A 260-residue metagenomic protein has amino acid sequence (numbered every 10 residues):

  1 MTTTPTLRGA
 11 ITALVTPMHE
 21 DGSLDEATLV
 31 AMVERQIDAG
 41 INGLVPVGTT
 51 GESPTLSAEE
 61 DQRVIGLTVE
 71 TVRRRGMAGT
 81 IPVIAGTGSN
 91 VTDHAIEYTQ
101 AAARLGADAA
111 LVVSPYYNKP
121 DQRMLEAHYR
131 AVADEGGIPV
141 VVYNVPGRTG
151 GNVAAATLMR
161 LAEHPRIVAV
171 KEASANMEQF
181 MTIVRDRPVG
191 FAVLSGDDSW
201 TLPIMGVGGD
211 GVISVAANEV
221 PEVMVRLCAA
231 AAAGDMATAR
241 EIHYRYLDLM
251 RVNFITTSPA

Functional and structural regions predicted by a protein language model:
M1-T2, T238: Intrinsically disordered, low-complexity boundary segments flanking structured domains
T2-T12, T16-G150, R160: Active-site beta->alpha loop and helix N-cap motifs at the rims of alpha/beta catalytic domains
D134-E135, P146-T257: Catalytic alpha/beta core domains of metabolic enzymes, predominantly
